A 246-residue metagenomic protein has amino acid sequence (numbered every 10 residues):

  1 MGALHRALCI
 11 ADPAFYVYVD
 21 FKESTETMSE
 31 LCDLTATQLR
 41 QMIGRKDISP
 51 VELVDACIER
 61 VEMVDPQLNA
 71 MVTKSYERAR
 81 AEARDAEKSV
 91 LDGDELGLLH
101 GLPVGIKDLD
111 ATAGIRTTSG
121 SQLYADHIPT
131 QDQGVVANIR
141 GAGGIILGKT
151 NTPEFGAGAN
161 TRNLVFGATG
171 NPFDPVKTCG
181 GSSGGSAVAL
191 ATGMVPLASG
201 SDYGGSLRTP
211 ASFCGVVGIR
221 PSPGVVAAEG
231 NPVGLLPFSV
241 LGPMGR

Functional and structural regions predicted by a protein language model:
G2-I10: Extreme N-terminal basic, low-complexity initiation segments that serve as generic localization/processing leaders
C9-A81: An N-terminal boundary/leader segment
L39-R45, L123-H127, V240-R246: Short, well-ordered beta-strand elements within core beta-sheets of diverse protein domains
Y76-L99, I106, A125-P129, I139 (+1 more regions): Flexible, acidic active-site loops/lids enriched in D/E/S/T/G that coordinate Mg2+ and/or position polar
L98-V135, L235: Enzymes and membrane/adaptor proteins characterized by extended Gly/Ser/Thr/Asp/Glu-rich, aromatic-dotted
Q131-R246: Short glycine/serine-rich loop segments
